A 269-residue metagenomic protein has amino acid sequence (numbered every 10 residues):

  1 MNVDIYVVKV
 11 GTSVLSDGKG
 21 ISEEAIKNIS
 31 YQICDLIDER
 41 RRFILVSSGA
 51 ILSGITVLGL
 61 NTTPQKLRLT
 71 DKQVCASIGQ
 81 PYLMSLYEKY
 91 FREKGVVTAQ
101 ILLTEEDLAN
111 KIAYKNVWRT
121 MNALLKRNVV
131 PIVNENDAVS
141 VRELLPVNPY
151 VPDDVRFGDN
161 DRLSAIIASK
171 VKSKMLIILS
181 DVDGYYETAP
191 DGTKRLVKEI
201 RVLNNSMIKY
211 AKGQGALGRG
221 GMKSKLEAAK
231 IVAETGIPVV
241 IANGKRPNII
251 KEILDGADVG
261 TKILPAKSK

Functional and structural regions predicted by a protein language model:
M1-V97, I101-K269: C-terminal catalytic "cap/lid" subdomain
